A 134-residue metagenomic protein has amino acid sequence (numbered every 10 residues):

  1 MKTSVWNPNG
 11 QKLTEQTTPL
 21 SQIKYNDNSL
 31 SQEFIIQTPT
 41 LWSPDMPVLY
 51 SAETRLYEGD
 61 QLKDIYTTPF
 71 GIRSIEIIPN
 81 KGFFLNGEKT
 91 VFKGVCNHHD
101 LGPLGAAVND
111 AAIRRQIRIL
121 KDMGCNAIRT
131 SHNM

Functional and structural regions predicted by a protein language model:
M1-M134: Secreted/periplasmic carbohydrate-active enzymes, especially glycoside hydrolases
